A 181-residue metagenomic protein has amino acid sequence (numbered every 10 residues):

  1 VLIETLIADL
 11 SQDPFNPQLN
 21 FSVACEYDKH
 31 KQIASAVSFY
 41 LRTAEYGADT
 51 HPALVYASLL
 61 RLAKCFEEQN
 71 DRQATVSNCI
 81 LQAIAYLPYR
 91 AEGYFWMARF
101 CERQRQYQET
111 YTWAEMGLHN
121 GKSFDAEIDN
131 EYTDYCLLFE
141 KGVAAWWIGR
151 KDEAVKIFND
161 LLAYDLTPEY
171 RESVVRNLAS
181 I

Functional and structural regions predicted by a protein language model:
V1-K31, S35-S38, R42, A145: Catalytic-site signature of metal-activated, phosphate-bearing donor transferases, centered on the GT-A/GT-A-like
L2, A36, T75-V76, T110 (+1 more regions): Single-residue signature of alpha-solenoid repeat helices
P14, A48, P88, K122 (+1 more regions): Short coil turns that delineate tetratricopeptide repeat
Q18, P52-A57, A91-E92, C136 (+1 more regions): Start-of-helix register in tetratricopeptide repeats
S22, R61, W96-R99, L137-E140 (+2 more regions): "A position-specific structural signal for the A-helix of alpha-solenoid helical repeats
E26, C65-F66, A83, F100 (+2 more regions): Residue-level signature for tetratricopeptide repeat
H30, Q69-N70, Q104, I148: Structural motif corresponding to the intra-repeat A-B loop/turn of tetratricopeptide repeats
I33-A34, R72-Q73, Y107, K151: TPR-repeat structural position
